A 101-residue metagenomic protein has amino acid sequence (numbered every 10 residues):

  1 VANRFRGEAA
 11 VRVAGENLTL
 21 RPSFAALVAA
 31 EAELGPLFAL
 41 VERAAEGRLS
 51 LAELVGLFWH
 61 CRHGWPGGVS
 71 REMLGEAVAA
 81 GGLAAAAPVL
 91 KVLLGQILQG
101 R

Functional and structural regions predicted by a protein language model:
V1-N17, A32-A52, H63-R101: Charged interaction scaffolds used for protein-protein
R21-P22: Short linear motifs in exposed loops
V28-A30: Short Gly/aromatic-enriched secondary-structure transition segments
F58: A residue-level signal for conserved active-site and pocket-lining positions in enzyme catalytic cores
